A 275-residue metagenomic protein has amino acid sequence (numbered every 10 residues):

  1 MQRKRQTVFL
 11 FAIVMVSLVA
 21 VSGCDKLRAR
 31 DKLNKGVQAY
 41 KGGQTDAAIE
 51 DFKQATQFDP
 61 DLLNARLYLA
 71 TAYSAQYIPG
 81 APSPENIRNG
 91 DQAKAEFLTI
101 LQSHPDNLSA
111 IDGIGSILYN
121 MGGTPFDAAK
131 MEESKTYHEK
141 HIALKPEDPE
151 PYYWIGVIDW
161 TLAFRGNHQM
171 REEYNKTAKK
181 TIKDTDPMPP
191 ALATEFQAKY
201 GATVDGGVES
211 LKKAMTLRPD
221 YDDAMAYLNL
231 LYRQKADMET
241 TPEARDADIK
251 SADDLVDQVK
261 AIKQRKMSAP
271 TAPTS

Functional and structural regions predicted by a protein language model:
A20-G23: C-terminal motif of bacterial Sec signal peptides marking the signal peptidase cleavage site
D25-L27: Bacterial signal peptide processing site
A29, Q44-D46, E50, S74-T99 (+3 more regions): Short coil/linker segments at helix-helix boundaries
R30-Q76: Post-signal peptide N-terminal segment of mature Sec-exported envelope proteins
